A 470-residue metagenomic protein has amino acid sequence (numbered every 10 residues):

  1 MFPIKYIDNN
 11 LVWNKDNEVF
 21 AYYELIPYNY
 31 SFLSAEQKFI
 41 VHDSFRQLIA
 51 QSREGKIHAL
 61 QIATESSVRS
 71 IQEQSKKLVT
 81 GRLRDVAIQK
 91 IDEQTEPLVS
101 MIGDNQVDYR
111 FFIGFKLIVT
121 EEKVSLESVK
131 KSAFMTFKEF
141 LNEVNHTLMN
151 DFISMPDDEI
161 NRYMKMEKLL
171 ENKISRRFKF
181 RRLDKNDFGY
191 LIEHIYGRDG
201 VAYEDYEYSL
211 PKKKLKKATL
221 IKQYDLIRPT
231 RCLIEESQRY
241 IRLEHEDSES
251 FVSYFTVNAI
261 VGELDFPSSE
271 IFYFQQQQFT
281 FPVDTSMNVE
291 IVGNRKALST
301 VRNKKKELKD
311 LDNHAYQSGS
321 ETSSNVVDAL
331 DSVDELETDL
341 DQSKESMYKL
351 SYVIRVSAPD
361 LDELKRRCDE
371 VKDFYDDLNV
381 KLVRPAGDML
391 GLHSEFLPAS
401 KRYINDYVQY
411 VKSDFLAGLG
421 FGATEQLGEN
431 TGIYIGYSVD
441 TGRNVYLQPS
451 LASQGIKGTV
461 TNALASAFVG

Functional and structural regions predicted by a protein language model:
M1-A423: Extended, folded cores of ATP/NTP-driven motor/assembly subunits in large transport and secretion machines
W13, Y28, A35, S44-I49 (+1 more regions): Glycine-rich phosphate-binding loop of nucleotide-binding enzymes
Y410-N444: Pre-P-loop entry segment of helicase/translocase ATPase cores
